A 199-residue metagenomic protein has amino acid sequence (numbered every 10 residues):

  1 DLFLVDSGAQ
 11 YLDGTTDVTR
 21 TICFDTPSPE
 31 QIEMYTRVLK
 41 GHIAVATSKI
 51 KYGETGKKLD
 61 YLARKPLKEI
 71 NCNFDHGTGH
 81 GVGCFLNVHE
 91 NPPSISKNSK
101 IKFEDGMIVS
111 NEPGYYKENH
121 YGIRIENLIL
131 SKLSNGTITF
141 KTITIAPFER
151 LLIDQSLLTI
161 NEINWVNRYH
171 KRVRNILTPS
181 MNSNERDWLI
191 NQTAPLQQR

Functional and structural regions predicted by a protein language model:
D1-R199: Active-site neighborhoods and metal-handling regions in enzymes and metal-associated proteins
